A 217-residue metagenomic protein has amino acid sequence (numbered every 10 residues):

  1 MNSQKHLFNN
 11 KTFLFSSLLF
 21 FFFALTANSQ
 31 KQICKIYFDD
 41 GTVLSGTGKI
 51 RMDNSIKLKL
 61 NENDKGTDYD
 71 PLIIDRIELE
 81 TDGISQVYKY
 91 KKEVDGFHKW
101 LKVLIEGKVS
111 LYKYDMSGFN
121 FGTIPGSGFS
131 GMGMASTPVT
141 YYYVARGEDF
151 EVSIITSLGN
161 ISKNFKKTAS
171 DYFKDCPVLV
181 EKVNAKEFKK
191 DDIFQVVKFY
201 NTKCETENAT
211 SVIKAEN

Functional and structural regions predicted by a protein language model:
M1-Q32: Bacterial Sec-dependent N-terminal signal peptides
N2-Q4, S157, N184-F188: A general boundary/transition motif marking the beginning of the first structured unit of a protein
F22-F23, N28, K57-L58, N208-A209: Alpha-helix boundary/interfacial micro-motifs
N28-S45, R51, I193-F194, E205-N217: Sec-dependent signal peptide cleavage junction
Y37-D39, L44-L179: Aromatic-patch recognition
K174-N217: C-terminal partner/receptor-binding element of secreted or periplasmic proteins
